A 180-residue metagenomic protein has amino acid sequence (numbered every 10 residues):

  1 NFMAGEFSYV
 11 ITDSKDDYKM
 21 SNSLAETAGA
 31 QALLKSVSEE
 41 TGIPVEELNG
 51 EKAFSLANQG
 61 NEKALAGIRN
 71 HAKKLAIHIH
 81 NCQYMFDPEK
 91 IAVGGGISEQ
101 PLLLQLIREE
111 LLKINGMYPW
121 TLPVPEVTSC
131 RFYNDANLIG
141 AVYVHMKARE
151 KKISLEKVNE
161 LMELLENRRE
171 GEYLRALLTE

Functional and structural regions predicted by a protein language model:
E6-V10: Small-molecule pocket liners
I11-E180: ATP-binding/phosphotransfer module of carbohydrate and carboxylate kinases, centering on a glycine-rich
